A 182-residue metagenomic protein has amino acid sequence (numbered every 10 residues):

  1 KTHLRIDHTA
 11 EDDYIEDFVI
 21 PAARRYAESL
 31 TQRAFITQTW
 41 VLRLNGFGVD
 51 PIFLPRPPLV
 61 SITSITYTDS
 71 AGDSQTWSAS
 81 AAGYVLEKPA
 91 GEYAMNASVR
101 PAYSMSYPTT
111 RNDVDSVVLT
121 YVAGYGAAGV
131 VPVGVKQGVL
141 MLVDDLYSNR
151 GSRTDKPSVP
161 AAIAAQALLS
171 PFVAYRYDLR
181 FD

Functional and structural regions predicted by a protein language model:
K1-D182: Divalent metal-cofactor coordination and adjacent catalytic microenvironments
